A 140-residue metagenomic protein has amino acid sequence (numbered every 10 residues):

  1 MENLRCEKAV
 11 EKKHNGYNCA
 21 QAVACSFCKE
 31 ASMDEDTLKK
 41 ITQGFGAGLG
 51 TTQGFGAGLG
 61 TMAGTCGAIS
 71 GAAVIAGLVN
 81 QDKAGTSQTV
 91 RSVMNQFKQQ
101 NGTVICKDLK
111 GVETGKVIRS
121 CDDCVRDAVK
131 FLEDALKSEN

Functional and structural regions predicted by a protein language model:
M1-G16: Polybasic, low-complexity association/targeting segments
N3, M33, M62, A76-L78: Domain-length accessory/inserted modules outside core catalytic folds
N3, S87, R91-N140: C-terminal binding/interaction regions
C19, T37-I41, G60, G64: Hydrophobic alpha-helical transmembrane segments of integral membrane proteins, especially multi-pass transporters
A24-G54, K98-C106: Acidic-glycine-rich active-site phosphate/pyrophosphate-binding loop
C25-K29, V74-Q81, K130-D134: Short glycine/serine- and small hydrophobic-enriched flexible loop segments
E30-I41, L78-S92: Phosphate-handling active-site elements
A47-I75: Glycine/serine-rich anion-binding loops at beta->alpha junctions that coordinate negatively charged ligand groups
